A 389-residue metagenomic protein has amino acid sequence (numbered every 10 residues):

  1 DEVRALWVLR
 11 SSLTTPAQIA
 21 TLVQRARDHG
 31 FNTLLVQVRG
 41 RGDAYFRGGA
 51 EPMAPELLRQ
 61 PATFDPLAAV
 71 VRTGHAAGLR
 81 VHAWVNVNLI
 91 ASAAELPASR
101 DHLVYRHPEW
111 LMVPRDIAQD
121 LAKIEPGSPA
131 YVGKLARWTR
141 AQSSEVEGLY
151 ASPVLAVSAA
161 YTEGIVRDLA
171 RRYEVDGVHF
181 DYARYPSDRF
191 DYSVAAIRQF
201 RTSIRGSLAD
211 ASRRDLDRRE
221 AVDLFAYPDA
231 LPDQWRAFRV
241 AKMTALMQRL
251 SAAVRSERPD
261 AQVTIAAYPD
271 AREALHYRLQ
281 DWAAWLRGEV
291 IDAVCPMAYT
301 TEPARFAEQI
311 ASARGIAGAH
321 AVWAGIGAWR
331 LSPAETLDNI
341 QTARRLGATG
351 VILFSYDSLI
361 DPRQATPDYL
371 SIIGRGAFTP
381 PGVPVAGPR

Functional and structural regions predicted by a protein language model:
D1-A5, S11-L13, A83, N88-R172: Active-site-adjacent "subsite" loops/lids of carbohydrate-active enzymes
R4-L13, A50-F64, E145-E163, L231-K242 (+2 more regions): The substrate-binding groove and active-site-proximal loops of carbohydrate-active enzymes, especially glycoside
R4-V8, L34-V36, V81-V85, V178-D181 (+4 more regions): Hydrophobic faces of well-ordered beta-strands that scaffold small-molecule active sites in alpha/beta enzyme cores
S12-D28, S158-L169, E273-G288, F306-I310 (+1 more regions): Short, acidic/polar
Q18-A44, R172-G177, V290-V294, L346-G350: Catalytic domains of carbohydrate-active enzymes, especially glycoside hydrolases
V23, G40-N86, F238-E257: Aromatic-lined substrate-binding rim segments of carbohydrate-active enzymes
Q199-S332, T336: Glycoside hydrolase catalytic-domain groove-lining segments
V290-E308, S312-A313, H320-P388: Substrate-binding cleft of secreted/luminal carbohydrate-active enzymes
